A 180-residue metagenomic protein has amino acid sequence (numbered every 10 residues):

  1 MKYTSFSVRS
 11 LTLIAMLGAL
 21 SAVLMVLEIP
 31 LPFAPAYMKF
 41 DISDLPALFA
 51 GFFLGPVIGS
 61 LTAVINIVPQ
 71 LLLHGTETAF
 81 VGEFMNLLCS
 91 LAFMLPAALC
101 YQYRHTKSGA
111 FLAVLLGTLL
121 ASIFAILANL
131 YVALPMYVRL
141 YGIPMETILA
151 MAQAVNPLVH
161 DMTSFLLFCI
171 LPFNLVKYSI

Functional and structural regions predicted by a protein language model:
M1-I180: Loop-helix junctions at membrane interfaces
